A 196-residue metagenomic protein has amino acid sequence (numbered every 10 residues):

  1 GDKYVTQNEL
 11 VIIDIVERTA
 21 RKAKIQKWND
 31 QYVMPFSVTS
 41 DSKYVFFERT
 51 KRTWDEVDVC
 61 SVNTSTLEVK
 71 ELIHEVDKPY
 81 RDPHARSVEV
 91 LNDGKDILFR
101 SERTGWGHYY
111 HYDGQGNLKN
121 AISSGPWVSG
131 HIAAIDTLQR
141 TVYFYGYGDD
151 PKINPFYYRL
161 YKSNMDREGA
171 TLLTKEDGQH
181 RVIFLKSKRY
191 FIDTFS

Functional and structural regions predicted by a protein language model:
G1-S196: Beta-propeller folds
